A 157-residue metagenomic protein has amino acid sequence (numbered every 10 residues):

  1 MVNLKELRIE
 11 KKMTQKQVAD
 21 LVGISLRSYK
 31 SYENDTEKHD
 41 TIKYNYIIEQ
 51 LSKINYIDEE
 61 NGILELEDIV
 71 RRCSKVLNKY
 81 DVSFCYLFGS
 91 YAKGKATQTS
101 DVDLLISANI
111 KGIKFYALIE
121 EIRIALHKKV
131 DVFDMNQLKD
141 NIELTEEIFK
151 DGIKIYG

Functional and structural regions predicted by a protein language model:
V2-D81, K93-T97, A108-G157: Catalytic core of pol beta-like nucleotidyltransferases
G89-Y91: Short helix-loop-helix/strand-helix junction enriched in hydrophobic and basic residues
S100: Short beta-strand-loop elements within alpha/beta enzyme cores that line or abut nucleotide/cofactor pockets
D103-I106: Short beta-strand->loop micro-motif that forms the acidic, two-metal-ion catalytic signature in nucleotide-processing
